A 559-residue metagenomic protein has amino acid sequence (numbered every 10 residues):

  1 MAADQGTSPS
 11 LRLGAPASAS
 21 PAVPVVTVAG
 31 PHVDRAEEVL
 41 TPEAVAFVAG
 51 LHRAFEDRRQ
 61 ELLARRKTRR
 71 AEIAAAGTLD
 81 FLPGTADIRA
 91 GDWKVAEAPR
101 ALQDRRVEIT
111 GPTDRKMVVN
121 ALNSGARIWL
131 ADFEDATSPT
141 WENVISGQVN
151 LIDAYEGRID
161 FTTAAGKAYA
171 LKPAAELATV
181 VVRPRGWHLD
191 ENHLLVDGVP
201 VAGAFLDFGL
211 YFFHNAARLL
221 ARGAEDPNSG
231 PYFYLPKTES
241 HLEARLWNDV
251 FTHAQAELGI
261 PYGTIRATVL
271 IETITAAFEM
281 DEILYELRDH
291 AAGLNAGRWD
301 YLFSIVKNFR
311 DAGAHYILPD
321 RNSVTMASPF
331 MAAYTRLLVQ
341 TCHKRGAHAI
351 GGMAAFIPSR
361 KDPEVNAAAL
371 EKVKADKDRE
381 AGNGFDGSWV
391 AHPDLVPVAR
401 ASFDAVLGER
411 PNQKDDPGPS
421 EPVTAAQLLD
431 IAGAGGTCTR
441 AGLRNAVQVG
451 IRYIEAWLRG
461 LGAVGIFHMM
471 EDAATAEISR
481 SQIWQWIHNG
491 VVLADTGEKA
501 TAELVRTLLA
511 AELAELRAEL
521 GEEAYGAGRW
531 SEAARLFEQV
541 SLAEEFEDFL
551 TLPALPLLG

Functional and structural regions predicted by a protein language model:
A2-G559: Expand to "…catalyze enediolate/carbanion chemistry for C-C bond making/breaking, isomerization, decarboxylation
